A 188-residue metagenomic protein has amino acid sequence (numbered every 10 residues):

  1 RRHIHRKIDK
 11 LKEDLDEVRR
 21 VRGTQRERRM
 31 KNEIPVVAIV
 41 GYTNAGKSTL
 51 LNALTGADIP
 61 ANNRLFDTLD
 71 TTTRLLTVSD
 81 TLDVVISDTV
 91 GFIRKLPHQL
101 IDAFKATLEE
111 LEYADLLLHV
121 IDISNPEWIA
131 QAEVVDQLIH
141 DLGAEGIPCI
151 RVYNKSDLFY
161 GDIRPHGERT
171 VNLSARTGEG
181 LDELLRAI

Functional and structural regions predicted by a protein language model:
R1-L116: Conserved G1/Walker A P-loop phosphate-binding module
V90-I93, I123-E127, K155-Y160, A175-G180: Conserved nucleotide-binding/hydrolysis micro-motifs of P-loop NTPases
L100-N125, Q137-D141, S174: Inter-motif core of Ras-like GTPase G domains
A103-A106, V134, E183, A187: Well-ordered alpha-helical segments embedded in enzymatic catalytic cores
H119, R151-Y153: Structural beta-sheet core signal
P126-I139, R164-P165: Conserved P-loop NTPase nucleotide-binding/switch module
E145-I150, D157-I188: Canonical P-loop GTPase G-domain recognition
